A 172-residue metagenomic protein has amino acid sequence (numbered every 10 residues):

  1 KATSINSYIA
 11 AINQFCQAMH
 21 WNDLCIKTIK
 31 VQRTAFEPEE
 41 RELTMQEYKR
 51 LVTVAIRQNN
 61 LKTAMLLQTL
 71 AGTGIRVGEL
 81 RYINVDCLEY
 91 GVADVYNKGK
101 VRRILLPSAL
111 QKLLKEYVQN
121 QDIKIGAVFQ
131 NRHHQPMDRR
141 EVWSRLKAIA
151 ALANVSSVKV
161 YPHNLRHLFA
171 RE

Functional and structural regions predicted by a protein language model:
K1-E172: Conserved catalytic core of the tyrosine transesterase superfamily
